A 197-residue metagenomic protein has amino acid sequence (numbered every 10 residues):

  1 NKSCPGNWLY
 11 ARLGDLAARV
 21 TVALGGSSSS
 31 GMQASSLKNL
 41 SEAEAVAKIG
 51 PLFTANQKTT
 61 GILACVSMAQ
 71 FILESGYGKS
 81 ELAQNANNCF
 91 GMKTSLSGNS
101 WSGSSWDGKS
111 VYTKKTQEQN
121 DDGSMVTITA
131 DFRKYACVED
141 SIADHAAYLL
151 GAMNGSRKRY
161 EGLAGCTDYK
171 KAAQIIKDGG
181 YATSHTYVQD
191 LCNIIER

Functional and structural regions predicted by a protein language model:
N1-M32, D190-L191, I195-E196: Basic/polar, cationic surfaces and motifs that engage anionic cell-wall and phosphate/carboxylate ligands
S29-R197: Catalytic cores of secreted/periplasmic lytic hydrolases that degrade extracellular macromolecules
